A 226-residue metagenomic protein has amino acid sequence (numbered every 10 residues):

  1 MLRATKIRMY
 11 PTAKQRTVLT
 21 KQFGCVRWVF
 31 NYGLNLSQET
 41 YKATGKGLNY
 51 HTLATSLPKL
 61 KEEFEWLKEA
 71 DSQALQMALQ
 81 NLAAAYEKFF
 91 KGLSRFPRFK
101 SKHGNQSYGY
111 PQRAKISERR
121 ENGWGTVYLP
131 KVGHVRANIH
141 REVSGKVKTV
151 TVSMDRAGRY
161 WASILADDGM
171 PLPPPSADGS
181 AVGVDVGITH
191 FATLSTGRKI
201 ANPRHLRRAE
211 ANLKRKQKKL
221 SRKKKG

Functional and structural regions predicted by a protein language model:
M1-G226: Nucleic-acid substrate recognition interfaces
